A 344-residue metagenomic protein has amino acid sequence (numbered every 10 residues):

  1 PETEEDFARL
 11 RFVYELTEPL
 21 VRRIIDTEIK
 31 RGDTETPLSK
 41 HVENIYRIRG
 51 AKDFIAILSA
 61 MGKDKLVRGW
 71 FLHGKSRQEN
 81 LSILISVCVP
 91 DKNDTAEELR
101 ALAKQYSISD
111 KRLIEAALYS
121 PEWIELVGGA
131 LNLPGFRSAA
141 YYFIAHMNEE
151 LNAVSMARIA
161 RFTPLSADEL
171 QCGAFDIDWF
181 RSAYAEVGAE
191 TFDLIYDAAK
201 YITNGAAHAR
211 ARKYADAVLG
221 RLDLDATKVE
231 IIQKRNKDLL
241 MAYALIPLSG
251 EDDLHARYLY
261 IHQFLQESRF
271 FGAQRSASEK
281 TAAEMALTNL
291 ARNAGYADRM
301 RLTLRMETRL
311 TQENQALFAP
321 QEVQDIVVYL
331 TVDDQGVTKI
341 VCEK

Functional and structural regions predicted by a protein language model:
P1, R9, I25, L38-V42 (+5 more regions): Conserved hydrophobic register position within alpha-solenoid helical repeats
P1-L151: Non-catalytic protein-protein interaction scaffold segments in large eukaryotic complex-forming proteins
K52, R68, S109, W123-I124 (+6 more regions): Alpha-solenoid repeat scaffolds
I114-D253: Extended, well-ordered protein cores
I232-M300: Extended alpha-helical scaffolding segments
Y296-N314: HEAT/HEAT-like alpha-solenoid repeats
P320-K344: Extended alpha-helical scaffolding regions
